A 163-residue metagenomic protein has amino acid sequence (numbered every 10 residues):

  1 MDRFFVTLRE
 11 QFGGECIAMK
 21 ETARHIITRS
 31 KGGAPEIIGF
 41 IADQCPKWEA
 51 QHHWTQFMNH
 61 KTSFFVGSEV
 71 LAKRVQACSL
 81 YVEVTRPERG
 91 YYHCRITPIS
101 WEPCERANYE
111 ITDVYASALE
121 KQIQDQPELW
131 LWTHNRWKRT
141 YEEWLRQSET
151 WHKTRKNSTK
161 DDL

Functional and structural regions predicted by a protein language model:
M1-E21: Membrane-interfacial amphipathic helices and adjacent loop/beta segments that form the lipid-substrate binding surface
Q11, K20-L163: Non-catalytic C-terminal accessory region of glycerolipid acyltransferases and related lyso-lipid remodeling enzymes
